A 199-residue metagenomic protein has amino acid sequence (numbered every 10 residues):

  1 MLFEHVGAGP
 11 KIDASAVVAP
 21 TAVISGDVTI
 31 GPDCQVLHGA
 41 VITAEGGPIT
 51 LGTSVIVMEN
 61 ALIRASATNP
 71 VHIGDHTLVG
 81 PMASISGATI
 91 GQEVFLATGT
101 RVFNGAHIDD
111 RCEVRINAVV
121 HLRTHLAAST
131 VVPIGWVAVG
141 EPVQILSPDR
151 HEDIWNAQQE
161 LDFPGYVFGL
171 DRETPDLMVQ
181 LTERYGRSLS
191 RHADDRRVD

Functional and structural regions predicted by a protein language model:
M1-K11, E45, E59-N60, S66-I73 (+2 more regions): Glycine-rich hexapeptide-repeat left-handed beta-helix
M1-Q35, G39-V41, R197: Extended, small-residue-rich solenoid/repeat segments and analogous flexible loops that form exposed scaffolds
I30, P48-L51, P70-I73: Sequence/structural signature of small/polar-enriched beta-strand/turn repeats that build beta-strand-rich repeat
